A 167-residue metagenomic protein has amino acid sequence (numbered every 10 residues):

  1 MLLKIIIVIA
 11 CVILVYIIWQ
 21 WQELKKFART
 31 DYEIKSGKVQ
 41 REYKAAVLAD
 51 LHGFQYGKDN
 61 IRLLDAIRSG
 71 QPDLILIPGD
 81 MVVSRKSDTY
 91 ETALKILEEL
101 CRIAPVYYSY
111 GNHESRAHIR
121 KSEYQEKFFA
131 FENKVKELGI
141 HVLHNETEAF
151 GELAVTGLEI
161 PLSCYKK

Functional and structural regions predicted by a protein language model:
M1-V8: Feature marks short, highly hydrophobic, charge-poor N-terminal signal-anchor/signal peptide-like helices that anchor
C11-I96: N-terminal active-site segment of His-dependent metallophosphoesterases
K38, L51-G53, E114-K167: Conserved catalytic scaffold of divalent metal-dependent phosphoesterases
A45, I103-A104: A generic structural motif
H52-G53, P72-Y90, A104-E126, L153: Active-site neighborhood of divalent metal-dependent phosphoester/pyrophosphate hydrolases
G70, I103, E137-L138: Structured helix-beta-strand junction loops
T92-I103, K134: Catalytic-core regions built around general acid/base machinery
